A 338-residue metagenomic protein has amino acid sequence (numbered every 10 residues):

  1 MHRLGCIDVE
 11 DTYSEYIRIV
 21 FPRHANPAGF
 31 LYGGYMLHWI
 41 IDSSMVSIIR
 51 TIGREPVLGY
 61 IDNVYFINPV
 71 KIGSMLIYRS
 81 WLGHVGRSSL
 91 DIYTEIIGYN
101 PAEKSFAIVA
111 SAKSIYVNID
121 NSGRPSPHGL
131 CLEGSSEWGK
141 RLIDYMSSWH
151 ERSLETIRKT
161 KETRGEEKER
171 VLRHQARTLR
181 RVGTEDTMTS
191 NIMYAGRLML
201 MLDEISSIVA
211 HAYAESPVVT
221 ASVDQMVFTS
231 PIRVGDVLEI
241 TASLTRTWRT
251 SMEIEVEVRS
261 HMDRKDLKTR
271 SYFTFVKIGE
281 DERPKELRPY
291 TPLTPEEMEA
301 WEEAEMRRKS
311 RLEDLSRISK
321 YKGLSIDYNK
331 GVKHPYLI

Functional and structural regions predicted by a protein language model:
M1-Y32, K140-M201, A214-E215, R311-I338: Catalytic strand-loop segment that frames the active site of acyl-thioester-processing enzymes
R3-D11, L31, S44-Y93, I97 (+6 more regions): Hydrophobic beta-strand-centered segment that forms part of the acyl-chain substrate-binding groove
R3-L4, V9-Y16, V70-I72, G83-L154 (+2 more regions): HotDog/MaoC-like acyl-thioester-processing domains
Y16-I19, V64, S114, T178-R180 (+2 more regions): Generic detection of short hydrophobic beta-strand segments and adjacent strand-loop junctions
P22, N26, Y32, L58 (+7 more regions): Generic, ordered loop/turn and secondary-structure boundary motif
